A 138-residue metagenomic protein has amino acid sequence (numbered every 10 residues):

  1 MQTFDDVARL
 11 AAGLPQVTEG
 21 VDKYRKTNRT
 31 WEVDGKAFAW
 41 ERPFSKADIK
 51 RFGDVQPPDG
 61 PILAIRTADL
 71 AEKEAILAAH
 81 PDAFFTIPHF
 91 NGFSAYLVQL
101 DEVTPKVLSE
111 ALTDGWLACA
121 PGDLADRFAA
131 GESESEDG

Functional and structural regions predicted by a protein language model:
M1-G138: Charge-dense, helix-prone N-terminal extensions
